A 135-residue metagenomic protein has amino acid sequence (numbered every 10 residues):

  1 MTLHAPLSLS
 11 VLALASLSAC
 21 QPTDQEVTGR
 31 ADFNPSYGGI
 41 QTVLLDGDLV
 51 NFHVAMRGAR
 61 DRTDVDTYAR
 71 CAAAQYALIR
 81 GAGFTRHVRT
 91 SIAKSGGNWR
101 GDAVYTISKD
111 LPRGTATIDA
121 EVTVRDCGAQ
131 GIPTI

Functional and structural regions predicted by a protein language model:
M1-L9: Bacterial N-terminal signal peptides that target proteins for export
L14, V65-T67, E121: Processing junctions and N-termini across compartments
S16-A19: C-terminal motif of bacterial Sec signal peptides marking the signal peptidase cleavage site
Q21-D24: Bacterial signal peptide processing site
T28-G47: Post-signal peptide N-terminal segment of mature Sec-exported envelope proteins
H53-S95: Mature extracytoplasmic domains of secretory-pathway proteins
G97-D102: A short, glycine/Asx- and small/polar-enriched loop/turn that sits immediately N-terminal to a beta-strand
Y105-I135: C-terminal partner/receptor-binding element of secreted or periplasmic proteins
